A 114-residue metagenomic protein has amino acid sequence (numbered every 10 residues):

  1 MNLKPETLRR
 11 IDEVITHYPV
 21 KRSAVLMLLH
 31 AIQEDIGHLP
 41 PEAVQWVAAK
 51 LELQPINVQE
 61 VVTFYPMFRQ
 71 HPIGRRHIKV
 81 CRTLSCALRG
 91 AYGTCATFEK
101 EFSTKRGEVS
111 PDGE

Functional and structural regions predicted by a protein language model:
M1-E114: Signature of N-terminal electron-transfer/Fe-S-associated modules in redox systems
